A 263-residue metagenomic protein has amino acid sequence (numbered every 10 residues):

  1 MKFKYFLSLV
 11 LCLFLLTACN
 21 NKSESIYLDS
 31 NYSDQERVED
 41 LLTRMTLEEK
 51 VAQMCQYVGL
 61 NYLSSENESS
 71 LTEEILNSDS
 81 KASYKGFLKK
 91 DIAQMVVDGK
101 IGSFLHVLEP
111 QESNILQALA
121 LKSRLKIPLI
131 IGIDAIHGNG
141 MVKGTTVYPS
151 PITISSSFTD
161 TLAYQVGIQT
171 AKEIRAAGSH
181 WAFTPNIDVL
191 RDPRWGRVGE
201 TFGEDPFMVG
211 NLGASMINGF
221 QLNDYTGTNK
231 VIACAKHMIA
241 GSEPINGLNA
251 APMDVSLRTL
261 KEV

Functional and structural regions predicted by a protein language model:
M1-S25: Bacterial Sec-dependent N-terminal signal peptides
C19-V263: Glycoside hydrolase catalytic-domain context in secreted enzymes
